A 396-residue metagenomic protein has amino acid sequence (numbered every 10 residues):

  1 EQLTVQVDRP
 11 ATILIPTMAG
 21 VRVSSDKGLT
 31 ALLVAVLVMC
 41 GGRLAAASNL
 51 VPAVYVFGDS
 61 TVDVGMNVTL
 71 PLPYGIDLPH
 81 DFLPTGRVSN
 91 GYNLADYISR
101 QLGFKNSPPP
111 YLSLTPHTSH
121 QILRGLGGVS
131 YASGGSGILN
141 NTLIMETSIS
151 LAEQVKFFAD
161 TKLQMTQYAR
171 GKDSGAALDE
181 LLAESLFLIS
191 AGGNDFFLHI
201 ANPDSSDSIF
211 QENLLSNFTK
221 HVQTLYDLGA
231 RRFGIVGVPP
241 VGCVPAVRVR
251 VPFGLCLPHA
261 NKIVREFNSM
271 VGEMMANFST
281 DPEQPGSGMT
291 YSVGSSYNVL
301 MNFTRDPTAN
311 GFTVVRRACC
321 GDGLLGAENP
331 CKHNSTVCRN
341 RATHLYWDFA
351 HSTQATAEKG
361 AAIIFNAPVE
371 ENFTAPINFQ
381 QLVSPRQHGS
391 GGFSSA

Functional and structural regions predicted by a protein language model:
E1-T17: Intrinsically disordered, low-complexity basic segments at termini and long loops, enriched in Pro/Gly and/or Arg/Ser
I13-A396: Conserved active-site regions of diverse hydrolases
